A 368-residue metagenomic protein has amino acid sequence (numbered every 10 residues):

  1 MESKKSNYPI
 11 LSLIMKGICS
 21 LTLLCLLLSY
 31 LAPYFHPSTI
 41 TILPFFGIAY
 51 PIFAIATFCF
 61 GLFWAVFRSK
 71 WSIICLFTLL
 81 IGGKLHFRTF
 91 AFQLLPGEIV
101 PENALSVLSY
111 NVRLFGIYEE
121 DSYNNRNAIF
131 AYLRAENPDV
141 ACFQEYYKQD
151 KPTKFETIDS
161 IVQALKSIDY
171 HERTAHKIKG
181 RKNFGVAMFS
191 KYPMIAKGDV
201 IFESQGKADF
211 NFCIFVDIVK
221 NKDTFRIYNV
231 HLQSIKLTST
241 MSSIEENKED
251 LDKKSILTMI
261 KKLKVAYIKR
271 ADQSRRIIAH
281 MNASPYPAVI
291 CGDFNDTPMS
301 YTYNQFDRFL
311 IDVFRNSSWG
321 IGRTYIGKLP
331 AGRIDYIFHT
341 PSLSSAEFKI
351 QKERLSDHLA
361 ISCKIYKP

Functional and structural regions predicted by a protein language model:
M1-P9: N-terminal Lys/Arg-rich, disordered targeting/topogenic segments
L11-L26, L31-L62, S72-I74, F202 (+2 more regions): Metal-dependent phosphoester-hydrolase catalytic domains
A56-G97: Transmembrane alpha-helices and immediately adjacent membrane-cytoplasm interface residues in multi-pass integral
V66-F67, R134, N221, N282: Residue-level signal for alpha-helix termini/capping positions
F90-K220: Membrane-embedded segments
E98-L108, S190-A196, D209-K253, L343 (+1 more regions): Beta-strand-turn-beta hairpins that frame and shape the catalytic cleft of phosphate-ester-processing enzymes
S106-V112, N125, I129-K154, V216 (+5 more regions): Active-site beta-strand/loop signature of hydrolases that rely on acidic residues for catalysis
S109-R126, Y147-K151, K236-A266: Acidic/histidine-rich helix-loop elements that form or flank divalent-metal/phosphate-binding sites at the catalytic
